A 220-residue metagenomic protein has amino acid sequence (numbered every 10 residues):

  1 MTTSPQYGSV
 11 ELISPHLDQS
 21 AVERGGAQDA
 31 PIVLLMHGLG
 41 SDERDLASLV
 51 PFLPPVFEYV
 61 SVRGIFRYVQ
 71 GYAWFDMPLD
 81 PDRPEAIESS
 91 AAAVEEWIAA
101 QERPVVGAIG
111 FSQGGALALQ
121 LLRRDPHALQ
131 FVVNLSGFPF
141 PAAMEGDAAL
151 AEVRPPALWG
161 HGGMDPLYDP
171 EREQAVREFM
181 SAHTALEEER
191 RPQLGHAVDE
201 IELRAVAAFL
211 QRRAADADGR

Functional and structural regions predicted by a protein language model:
T2-R103: Serine-hydrolase catalytic machinery in alpha/beta-hydrolase-like enzymes
V62-I65, V133-P141: Active-site nucleophile loop of the alpha/beta-hydrolase fold
G107, F131-V133: Residue in the alpha/beta-hydrolase core beta-strand immediately N-terminal to the catalytic nucleophile
I109-G114, A118: Gly/Ala-rich beta-loop-alpha elbow adjacent to hydrolase catalytic centers
Q120-F131, P139-F140: Conserved hydrolase catalytic core segment
P141, G163-Y168, H196-A197: Acidic catalytic loop of the alpha/beta-hydrolase fold
V153, W159-H161, D165: Short beta-strand/loop motif that positions the catalytic acidic residue of the alpha/beta-hydrolase fold
E171-R220: C-terminal catalytic histidine-bearing segment of alpha/beta-hydrolase fold enzymes
